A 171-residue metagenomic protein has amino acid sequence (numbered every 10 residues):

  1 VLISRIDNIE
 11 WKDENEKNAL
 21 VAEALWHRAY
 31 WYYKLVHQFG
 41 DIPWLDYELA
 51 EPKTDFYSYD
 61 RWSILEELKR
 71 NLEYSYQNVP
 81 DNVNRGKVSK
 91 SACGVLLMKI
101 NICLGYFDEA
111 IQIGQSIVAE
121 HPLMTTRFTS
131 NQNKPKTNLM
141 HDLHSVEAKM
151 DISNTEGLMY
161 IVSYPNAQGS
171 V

Functional and structural regions predicted by a protein language model:
V1-F39, D55, Y59-W62, L72-R85: Conserved, well-structured interaction surfaces
L35-W44, A167-Q168: Proline-centered turn/helix-capping motifs that create local helix->coil transitions or kinks
W44, V79, L123: Short clusters of hydrophobic/aromatic residues that line enzyme substrate/ligand-binding pockets
D46-K53: Short linear capping/connector segments at secondary-structure termini
L68: Peptidyl-prolyl cis-trans isomerase
E73-Y76, K90-V171: An aromatic- and glycine-enriched ligand-binding surface/loop that stacks and positions planar moieties
